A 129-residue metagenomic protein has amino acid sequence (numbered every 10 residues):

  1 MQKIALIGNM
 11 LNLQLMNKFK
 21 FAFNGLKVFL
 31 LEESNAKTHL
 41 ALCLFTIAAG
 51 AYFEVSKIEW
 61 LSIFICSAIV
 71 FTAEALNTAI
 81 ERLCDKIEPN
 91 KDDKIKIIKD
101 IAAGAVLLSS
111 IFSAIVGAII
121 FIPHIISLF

Functional and structural regions predicted by a protein language model:
Q2-L76, I87, K91, K99 (+1 more regions): Hydrophobic alpha-helical transmembrane segments
N77-R82: Short helical (or helix-break) motifs at transmembrane helix termini and adjacent helical loops in multi-pass membrane
I95: Histidine-centered, metal-coordinating catalytic motifs and their short helical/loop contexts
